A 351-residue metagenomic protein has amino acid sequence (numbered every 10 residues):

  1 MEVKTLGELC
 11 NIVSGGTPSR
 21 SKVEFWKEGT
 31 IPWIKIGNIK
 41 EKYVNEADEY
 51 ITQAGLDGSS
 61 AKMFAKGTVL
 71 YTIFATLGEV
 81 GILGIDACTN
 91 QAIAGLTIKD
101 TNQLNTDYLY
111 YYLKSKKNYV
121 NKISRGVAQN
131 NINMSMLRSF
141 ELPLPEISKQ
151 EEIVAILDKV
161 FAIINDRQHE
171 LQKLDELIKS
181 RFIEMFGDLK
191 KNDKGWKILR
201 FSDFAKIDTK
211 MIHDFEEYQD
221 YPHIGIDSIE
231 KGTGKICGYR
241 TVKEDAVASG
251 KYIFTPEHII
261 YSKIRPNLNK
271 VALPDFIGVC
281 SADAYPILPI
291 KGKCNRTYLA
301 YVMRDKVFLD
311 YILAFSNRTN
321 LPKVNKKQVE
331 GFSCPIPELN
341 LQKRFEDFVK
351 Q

Functional and structural regions predicted by a protein language model:
M1-T17, E41, S139-A155, E170-I212 (+2 more regions): Non-catalytic DNA-recognition/assembly elements of restriction-modification systems
E2, I73, A87-A94, L113 (+4 more regions): A short glycine-rich beta-alpha junction/loop motif
G7-K22, G37-K66, S202-H213, I226-P256: Sequence-specific dsDNA recognition surfaces
S19-W26, G126, K197, D214-P222 (+1 more regions): Short coil/turn segments at secondary-structure boundaries
K35-I36, E46, Y50-K114, G250-Y252 (+2 more regions): A short beta-sheet element
V120, F308-Y311: Periplasmic-binding protein-like
N165-D166: Contiguous mid-protein beta-loop-alpha structural module that forms a pocket-lining wall or clamp of enzyme active
